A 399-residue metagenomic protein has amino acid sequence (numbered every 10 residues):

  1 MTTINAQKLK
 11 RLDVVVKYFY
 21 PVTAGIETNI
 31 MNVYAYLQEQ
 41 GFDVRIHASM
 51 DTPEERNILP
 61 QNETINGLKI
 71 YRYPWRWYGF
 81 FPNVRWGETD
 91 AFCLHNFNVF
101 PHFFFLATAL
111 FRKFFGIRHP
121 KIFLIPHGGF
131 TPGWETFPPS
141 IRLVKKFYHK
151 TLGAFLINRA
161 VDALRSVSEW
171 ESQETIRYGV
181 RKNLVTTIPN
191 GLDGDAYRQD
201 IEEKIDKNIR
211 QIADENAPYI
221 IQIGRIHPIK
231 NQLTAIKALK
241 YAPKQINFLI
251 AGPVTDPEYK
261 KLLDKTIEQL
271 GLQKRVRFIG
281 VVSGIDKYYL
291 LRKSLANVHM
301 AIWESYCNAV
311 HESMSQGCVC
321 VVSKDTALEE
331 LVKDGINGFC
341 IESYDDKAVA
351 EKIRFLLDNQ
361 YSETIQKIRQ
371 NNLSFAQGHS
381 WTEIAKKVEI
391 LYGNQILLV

Functional and structural regions predicted by a protein language model:
D13, R165, A213-K230, I236-L239 (+1 more regions): Conserved donor-binding/catalytic core segment of Leloir-type glycosyltransferases
A48-E54, L192, I223, N247-D264 (+1 more regions): Glycosyltransferase donor-sugar binding loop
K69, K260-V282: Nucleotide-activated donor-binding/catalytic signature segment of Leloir-type glycosyltransferases, i.e., the conserved
F130, K145-L164, Y178: Membrane-proximal helix-turn-helix segments that form the acceptor-binding/catalytic region of lipid-linked
W170, G191: Carbohydrate-associated surface elements
H299-I302: Aromatic "clamp/platform" in nucleotide-sugar-dependent glycosyltransferases that forms part of the donor/acceptor
V319-V322: Short hydrophobic beta-strand element within catalytic cores of glycosyltransferases and related nucleotide-activated
D334-G335, F339-D346, F355-Y361: Conserved acidic donor-binding segment of nucleotide-sugar-dependent glycosyltransferases
